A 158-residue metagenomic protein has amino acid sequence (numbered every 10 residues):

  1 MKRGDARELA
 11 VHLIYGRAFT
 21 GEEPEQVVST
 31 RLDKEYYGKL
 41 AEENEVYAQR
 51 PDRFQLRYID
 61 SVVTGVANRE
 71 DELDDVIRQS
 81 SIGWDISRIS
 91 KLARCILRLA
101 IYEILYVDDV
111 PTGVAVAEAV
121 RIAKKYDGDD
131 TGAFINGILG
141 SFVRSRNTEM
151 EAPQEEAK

Functional and structural regions predicted by a protein language model:
M1-K158: N-terminal interaction/assembly modules
